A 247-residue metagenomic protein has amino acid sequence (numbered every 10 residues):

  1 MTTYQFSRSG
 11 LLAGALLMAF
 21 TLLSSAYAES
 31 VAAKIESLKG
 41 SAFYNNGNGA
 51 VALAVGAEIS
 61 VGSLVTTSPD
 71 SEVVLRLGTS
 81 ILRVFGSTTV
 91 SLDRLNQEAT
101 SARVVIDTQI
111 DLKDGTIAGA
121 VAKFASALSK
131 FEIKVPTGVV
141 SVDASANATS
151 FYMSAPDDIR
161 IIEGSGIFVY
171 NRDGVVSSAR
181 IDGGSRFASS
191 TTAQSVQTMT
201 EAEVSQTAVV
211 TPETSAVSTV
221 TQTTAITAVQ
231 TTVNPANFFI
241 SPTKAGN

Functional and structural regions predicted by a protein language model:
T2-L17, L22-S30, A50-A54, S68 (+6 more regions): C-terminal interaction modules
E29-L38: SH3-family beta-barrel domains
S37-P69, V74: N-terminal targeting signals for Sec/Tat export/insertion, comprising classic cleavable signal peptides
G40, G115, G164-G166: Glycine-centered positions in the ABC transporter ATPase nucleotide-binding domain
V121-A122: Short, T/G/N/S-enriched strand-turn elements that build extracellular solenoid repeat scaffolds
